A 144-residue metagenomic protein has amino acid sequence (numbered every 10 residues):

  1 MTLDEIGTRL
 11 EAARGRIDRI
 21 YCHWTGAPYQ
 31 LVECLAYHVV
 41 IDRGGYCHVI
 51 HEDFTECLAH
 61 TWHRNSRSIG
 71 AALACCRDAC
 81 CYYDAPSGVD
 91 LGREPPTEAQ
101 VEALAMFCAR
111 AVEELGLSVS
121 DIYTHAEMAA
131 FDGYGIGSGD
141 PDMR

Functional and structural regions predicted by a protein language model:
M1-N65: N-terminal catalytic cores of peptidoglycan-degrading enzymes
M1-R14, C76-R144: Basic/polar, cationic surfaces and motifs that engage anionic cell-wall and phosphate/carboxylate ligands
R19, S68-G70, D121: Structural preference for beta-strand elements that scaffold enzyme active sites
C34, S66, A99, A103: Short, well-structured alpha-helical interface segments that form or flank functional binding sites
V40-D42, Y46-E98: Peptidoglycan-targeting cell-wall enzymes and recognition modules
